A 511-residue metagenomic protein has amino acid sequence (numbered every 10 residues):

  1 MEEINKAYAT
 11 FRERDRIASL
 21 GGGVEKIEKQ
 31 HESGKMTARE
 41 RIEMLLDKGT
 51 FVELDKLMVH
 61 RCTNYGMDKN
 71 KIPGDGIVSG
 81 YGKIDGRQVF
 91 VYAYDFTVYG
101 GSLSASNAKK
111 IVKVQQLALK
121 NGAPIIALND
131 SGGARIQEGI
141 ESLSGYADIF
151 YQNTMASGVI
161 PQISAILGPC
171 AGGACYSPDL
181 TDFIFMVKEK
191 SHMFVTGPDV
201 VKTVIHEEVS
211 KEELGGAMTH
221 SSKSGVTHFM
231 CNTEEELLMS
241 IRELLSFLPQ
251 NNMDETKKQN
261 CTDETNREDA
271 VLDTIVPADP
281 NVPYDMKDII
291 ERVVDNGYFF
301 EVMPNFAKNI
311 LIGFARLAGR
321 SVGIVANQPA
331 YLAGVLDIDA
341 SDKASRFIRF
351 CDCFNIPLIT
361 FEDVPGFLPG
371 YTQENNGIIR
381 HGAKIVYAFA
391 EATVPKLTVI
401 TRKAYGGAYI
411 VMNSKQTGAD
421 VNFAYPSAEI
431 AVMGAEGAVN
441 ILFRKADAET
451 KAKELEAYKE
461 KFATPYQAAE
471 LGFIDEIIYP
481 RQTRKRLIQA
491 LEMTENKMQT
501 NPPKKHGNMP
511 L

Functional and structural regions predicted by a protein language model:
M1-L511: Ligand-binding clefts of soluble mixed alpha/beta catalytic domains
